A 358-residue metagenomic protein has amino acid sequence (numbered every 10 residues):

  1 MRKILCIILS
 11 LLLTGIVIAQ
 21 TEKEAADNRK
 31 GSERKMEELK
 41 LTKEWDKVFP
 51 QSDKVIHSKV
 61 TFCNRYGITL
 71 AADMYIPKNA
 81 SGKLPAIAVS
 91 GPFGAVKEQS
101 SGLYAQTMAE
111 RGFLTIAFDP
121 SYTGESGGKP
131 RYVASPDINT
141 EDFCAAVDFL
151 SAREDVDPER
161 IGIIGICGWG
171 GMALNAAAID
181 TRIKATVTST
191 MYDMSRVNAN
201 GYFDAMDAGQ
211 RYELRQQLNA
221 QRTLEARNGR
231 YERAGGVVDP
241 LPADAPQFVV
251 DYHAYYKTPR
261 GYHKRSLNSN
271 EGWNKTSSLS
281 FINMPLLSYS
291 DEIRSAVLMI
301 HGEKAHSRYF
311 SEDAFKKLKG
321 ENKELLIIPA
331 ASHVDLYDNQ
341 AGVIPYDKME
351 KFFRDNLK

Functional and structural regions predicted by a protein language model:
R34-G82: N-terminal cap/lid segment of alpha/beta-hydrolase-fold proteins
G82-P92, L298: Short beta-strand element of the alpha/beta-hydrolase
G94-Q106, P120, S311: The serine-hydrolase catalytic nucleophile loop
T107-G127: Conserved alpha/beta-hydrolase
V133-E154: Alpha/beta-hydrolase active-site loop
L174-K257: Alpha/beta-hydrolase-fold enzymes
I293, M299-H301: Short beta-strand/loop motif that positions the catalytic acidic residue of the alpha/beta-hydrolase fold
A331-V343: Catalytic histidine-centered segment of alpha/beta-hydrolase-like enzymes
